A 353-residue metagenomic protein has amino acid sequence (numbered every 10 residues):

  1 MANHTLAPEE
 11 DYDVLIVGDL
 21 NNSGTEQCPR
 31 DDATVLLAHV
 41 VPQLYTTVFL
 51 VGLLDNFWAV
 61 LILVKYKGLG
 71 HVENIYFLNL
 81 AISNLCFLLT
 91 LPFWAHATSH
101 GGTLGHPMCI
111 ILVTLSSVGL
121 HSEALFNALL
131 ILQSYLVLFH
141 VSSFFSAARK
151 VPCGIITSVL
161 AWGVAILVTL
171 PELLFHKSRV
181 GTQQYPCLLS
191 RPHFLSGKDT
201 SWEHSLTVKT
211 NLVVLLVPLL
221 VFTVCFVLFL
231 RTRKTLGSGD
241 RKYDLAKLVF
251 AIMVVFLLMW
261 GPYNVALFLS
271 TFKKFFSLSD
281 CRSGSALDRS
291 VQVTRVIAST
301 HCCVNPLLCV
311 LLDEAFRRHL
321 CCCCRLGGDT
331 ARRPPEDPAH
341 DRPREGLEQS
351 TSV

Functional and structural regions predicted by a protein language model:
M1-L54, H193-S201, L206-N211: Extracellular N-terminal segment of 7TM GPCRs
M1-P29, E314-V353: Intrinsically disordered regulatory tails of 7TM GPCRs
C28-R30, G105-V113, S146-G154, L167-L216 (+2 more regions): Loop architecture of class A 7-transmembrane GPCRs
L37-Q43, V72-L130, V137-A148: Extracellular TM2-ECL1-early TM3 structural module of rhodopsin-like
Y45-F49, I62, C86-G101, V113 (+5 more regions): Helix-to-loop junction signature of class
L53-V64, L88-P92, V118-S142, T157-V159 (+3 more regions): Cytoplasm-facing ends of alpha-helical transmembrane segments in multi-pass membrane proteins
S158, L188-E203, T207-V214, V227-A266 (+2 more regions): Intracellular effector-coupling site of seven-transmembrane GPCRs, centered on the ICL3-to-TM6 transition
G261, V265-L267, R289-R342: Seventh transmembrane helix
